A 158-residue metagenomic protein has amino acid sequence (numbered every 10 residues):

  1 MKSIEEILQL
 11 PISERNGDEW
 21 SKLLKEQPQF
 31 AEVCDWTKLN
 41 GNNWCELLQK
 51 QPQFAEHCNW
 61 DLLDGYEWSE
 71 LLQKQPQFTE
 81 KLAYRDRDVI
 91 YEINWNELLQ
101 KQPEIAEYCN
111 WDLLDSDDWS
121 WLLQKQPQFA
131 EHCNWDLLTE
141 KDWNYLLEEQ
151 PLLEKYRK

Functional and structural regions predicted by a protein language model:
M1-K158: Ankyrin repeat (ANK) tandem alpha-helical domains that serve as protein-protein interaction scaffolds, prominent
